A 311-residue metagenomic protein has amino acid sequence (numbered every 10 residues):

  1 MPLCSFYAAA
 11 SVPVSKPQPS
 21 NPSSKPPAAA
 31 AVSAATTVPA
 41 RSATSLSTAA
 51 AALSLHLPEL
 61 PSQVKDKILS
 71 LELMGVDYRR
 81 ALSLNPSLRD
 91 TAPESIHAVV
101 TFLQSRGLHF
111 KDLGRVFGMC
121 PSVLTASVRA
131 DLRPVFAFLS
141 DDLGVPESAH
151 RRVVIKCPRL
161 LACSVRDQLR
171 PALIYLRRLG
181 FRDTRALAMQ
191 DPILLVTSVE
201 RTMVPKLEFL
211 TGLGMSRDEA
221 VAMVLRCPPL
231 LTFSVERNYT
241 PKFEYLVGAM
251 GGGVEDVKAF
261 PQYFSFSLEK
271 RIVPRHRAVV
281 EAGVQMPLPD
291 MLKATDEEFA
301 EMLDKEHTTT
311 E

Functional and structural regions predicted by a protein language model:
M1-E311: Long amphipathic alpha-helical repeat/alpha-solenoid cores
